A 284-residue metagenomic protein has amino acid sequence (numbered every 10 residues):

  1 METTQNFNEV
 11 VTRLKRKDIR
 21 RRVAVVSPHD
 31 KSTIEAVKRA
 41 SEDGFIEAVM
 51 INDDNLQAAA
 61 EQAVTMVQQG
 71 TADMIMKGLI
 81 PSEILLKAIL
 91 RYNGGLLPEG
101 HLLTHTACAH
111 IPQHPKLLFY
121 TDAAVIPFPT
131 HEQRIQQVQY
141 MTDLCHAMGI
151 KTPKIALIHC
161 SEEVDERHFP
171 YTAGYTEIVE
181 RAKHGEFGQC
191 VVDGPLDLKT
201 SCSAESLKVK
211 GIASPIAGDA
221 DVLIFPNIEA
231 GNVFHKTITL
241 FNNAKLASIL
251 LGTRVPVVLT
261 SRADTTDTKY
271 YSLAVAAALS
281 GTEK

Functional and structural regions predicted by a protein language model:
M1-I216, D221-K284: Anion-binding alpha/beta catalytic cores of soluble intermediary-metabolism enzymes, centered on
